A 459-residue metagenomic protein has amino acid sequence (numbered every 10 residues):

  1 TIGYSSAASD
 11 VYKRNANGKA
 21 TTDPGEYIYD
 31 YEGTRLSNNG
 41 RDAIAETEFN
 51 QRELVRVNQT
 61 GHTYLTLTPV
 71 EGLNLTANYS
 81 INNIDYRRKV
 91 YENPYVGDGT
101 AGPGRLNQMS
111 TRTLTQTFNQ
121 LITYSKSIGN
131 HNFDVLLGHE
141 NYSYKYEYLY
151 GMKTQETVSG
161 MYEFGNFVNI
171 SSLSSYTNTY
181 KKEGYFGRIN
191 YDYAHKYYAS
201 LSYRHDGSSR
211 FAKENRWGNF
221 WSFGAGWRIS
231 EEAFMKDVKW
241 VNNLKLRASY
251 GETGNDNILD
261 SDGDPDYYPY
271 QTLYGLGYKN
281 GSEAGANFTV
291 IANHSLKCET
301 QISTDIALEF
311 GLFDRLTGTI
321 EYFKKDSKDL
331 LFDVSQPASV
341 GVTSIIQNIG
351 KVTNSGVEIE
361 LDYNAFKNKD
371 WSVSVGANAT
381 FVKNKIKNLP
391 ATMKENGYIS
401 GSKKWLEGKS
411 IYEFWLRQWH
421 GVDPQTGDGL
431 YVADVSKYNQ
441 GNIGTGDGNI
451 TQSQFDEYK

Functional and structural regions predicted by a protein language model:
T1-A8, Y12: Single conserved hydrophobic/aromatic residue that forms the stacking wall/gate of nucleotide- or nucleobase-binding
K13-P24: Core domains of carbohydrate- and sulfate-ester-processing enzymes
E32-E92, A101-L416: Extracellular/periplasmic, surface-exposed regions of secreted and cell-surface proteins
G97: Conserved catalytic cysteine-centered active-site region of acyl-thioester-dependent Claisen-condensing enzymes
K239, S327, K383-K385, Q425-T426 (+2 more regions): C-terminal beta-signal and adjacent terminal beta-strands/loops of Gram-negative outer-membrane beta-barrel proteins
W419, G427-Y431, V435: Interface amphipathic segments
D434-Y458: Long, low-complexity, polar/charged, intrinsically disordered or flexibly structured peripheral segments
